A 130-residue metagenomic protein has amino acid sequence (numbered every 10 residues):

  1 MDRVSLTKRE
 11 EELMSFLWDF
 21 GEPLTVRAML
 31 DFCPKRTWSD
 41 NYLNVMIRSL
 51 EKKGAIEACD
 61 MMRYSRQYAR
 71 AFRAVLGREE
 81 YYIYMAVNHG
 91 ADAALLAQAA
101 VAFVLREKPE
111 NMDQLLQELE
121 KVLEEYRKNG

Functional and structural regions predicted by a protein language model:
M1-F16, F20, G77, H89-D92 (+1 more regions): Short alpha-helical segments that sit at the start of domains
L6-R9, M61-I83: Short, cationic-aromatic polyanion-contact patches
P23-C33: Short acidic, hydrophobic short linear motifs in intrinsically disordered regions
T37-K52: Short amphipathic alpha-helical interaction segments
E51-R63: A short, conserved structural fragment
Y81-R127: Amphipathic alpha-helical dimerization/coiled-coil segments that flank or bridge DNA-binding/regulatory modules
